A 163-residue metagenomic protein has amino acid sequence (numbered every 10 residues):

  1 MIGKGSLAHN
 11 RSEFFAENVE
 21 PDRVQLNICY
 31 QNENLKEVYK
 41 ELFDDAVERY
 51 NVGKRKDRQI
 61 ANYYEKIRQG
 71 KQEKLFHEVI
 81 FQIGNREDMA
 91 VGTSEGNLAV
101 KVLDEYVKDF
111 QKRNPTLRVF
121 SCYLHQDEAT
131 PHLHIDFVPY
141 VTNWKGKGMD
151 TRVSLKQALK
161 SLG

Functional and structural regions predicted by a protein language model:
M1-G163: N-terminal nicking endonuclease/strand-transfer module with a His-rich metal-binding environment and a catalytic Tyr
